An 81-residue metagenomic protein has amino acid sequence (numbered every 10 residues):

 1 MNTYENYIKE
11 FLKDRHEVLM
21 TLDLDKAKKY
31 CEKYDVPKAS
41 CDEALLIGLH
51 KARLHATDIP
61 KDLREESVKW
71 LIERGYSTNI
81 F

Functional and structural regions predicted by a protein language model:
M1-K69, E73-F81: Long, non-catalytic architectural segments outside compact domain cores
